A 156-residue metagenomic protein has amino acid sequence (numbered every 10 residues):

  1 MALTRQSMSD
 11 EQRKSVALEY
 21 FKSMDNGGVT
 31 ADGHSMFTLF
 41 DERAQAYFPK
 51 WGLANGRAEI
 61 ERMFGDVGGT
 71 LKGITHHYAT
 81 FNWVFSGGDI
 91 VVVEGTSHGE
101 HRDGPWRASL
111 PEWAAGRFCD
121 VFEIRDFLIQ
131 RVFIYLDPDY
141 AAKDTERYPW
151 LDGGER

Functional and structural regions predicted by a protein language model:
M1-T30, H34-E42, D152-R156: Short, low-complexity N-terminal intrinsically disordered segments enriched in polar/charged residues
L18, G33-D89: A solvent-exposed, acidic/Ser-Thr-rich amphipathic alpha-helical stretch
F40, S97-G99, Y135-L136: Short beta-strand segments enriched in hydrophobic/aromatic residues within well-folded beta-rich domains
A58, D103-W106, Y140-R147: A short, polar/proline- and glycine-enriched secondary-structure boundary/capping micro-motif
E59, C119, I134-D137: Residue-level structural signal for beta-strand termini and adjacent loop
W83-V91, E123-Q130: A short, structured loop/turn motif at beta-sheet edges
T96-R125: Exposed beta-sheet edge and beta->alpha loop/turn motif
Q130-R156: Low-complexity, intrinsically disordered terminal/linker segments enriched in charged and Gly/Pro repeats
